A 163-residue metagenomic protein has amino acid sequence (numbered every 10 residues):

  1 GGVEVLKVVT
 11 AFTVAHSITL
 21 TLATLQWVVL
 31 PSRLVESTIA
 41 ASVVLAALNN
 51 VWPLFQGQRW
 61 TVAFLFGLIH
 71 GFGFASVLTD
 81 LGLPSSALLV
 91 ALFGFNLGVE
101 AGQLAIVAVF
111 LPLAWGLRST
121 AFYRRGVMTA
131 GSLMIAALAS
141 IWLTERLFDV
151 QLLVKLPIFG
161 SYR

Functional and structural regions predicted by a protein language model:
G1-R163: Membrane metalloprotein/metal-transporter helix-bundle signature
